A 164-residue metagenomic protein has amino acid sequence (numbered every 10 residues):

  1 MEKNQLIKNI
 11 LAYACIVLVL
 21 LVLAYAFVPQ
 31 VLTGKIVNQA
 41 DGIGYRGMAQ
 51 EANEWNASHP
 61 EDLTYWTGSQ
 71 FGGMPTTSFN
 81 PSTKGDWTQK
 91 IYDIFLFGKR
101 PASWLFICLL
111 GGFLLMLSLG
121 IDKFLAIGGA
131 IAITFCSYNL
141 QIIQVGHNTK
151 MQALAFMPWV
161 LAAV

Functional and structural regions predicted by a protein language model:
M1-P29: Start-transfer (signal-anchor) and selected internal transmembrane alpha helices of multi-pass inner/ER membrane
L6-Y13, P101, G120-K123: Membrane-water interface of alpha-helical transmembrane segments
A14-V17, I127-I131: Hydrophobic alpha-helical transmembrane segments
C15-I16, G47, I107, D122-F124: Short hydrophobic/aromatic segments of transmembrane alpha-helices and their interfaces
V22-L115, I131-A155: Membrane-interface coil-to-helix junctions
G111-I127, A163: Transmembrane alpha-helical segments of multipass membrane enzymes and assembly factors that act on membrane-embedded
A153-V164: Specific aromatic-rich, kink-prone transmembrane helix
